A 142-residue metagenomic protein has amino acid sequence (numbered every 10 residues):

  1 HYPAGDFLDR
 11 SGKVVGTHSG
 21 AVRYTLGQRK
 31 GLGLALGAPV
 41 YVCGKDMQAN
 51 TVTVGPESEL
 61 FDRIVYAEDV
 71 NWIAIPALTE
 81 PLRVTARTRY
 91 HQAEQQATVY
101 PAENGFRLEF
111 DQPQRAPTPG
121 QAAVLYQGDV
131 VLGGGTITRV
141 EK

Functional and structural regions predicted by a protein language model:
H1-K142: AMP-forming adenylation/ATP pyrophosphatase catalytic core
